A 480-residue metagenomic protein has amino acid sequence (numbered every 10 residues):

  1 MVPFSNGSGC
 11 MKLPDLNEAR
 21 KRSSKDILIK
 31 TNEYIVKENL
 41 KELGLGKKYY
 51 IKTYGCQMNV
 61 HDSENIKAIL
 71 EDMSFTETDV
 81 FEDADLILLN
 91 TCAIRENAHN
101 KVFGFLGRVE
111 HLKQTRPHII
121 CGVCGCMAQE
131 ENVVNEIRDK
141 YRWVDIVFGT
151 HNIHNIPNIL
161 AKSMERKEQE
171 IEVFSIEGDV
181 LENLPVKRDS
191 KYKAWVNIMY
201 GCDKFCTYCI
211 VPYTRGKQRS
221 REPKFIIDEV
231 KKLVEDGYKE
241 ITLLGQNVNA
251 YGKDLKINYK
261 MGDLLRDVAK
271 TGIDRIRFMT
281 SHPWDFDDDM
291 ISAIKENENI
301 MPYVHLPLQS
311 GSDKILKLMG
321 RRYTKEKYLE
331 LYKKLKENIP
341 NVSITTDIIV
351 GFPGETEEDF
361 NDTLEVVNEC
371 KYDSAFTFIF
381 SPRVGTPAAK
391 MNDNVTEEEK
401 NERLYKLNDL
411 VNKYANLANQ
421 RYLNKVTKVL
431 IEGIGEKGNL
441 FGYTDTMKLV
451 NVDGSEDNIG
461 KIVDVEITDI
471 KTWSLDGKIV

Functional and structural regions predicted by a protein language model:
V2-Y251, D289, E326-K333, E337 (+4 more regions): Proteins enriched for Cys/Gly/acidic motifs involved in redox and nucleic-acid/cofactor modification
M11-A19, I35, K390-V480: Terminal RNA-binding accessory module
H118-V123, E130-N132, E235-E357, N368: Conserved SAM/AdoMet-binding glycine-rich loop
R138-I153, G262-I273, E296-M301, D362-S374: Structural recognition of alpha->loop->beta junctions
V186-R188, S292-E296, L308, N419-R421 (+2 more regions): Replace "in large, NTP-powered and nucleic-acid-processing enzymes" with "in large, NTP-powered factors and other
D189-Y192, C202-K204, I300, S310 (+5 more regions): Short flexible coil/turn linkers enriched for glycine and charged/polar residues that connect secondary-structure
C206, I226, L243, F278 (+6 more regions): Conserved, mostly hydrophobic/aromatic
N299-P302, K314-L430, L440, K461: A structural motif corresponding to the C-terminal lobe/cap of the Radical SAM core domain
